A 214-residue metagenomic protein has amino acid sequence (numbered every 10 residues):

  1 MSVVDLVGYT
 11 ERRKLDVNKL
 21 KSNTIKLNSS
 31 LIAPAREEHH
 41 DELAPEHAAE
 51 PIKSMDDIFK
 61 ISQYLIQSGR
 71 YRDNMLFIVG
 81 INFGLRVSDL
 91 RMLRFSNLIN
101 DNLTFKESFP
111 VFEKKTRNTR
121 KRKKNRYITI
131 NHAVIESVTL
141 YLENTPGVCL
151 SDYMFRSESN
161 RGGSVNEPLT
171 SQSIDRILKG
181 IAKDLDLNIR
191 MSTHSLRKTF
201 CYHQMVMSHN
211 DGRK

Functional and structural regions predicted by a protein language model:
M1-T10, H47-K53, L103, R190-T193: A Lys/Arg-rich helix-loop hairpin that forms a DNA/phosphate-binding surface
L6-G8, L15-N23, L27-A35: Short hydrophobic short-linear motifs embedded in intrinsically disordered terminal tails or helical linkers
R36-F59, R120-N131, V148-S151: DNA breakage-rejoining catalytic core of tyrosine-based enzymes
M55-V87: Basic, Lys/Arg- and aromatic-enriched nucleic-acid-binding interface segment
L65, D175-R213: Short, basic (Lys/Arg/His-rich) helix/loop patches that form interaction surfaces in the mid-to-C-terminal regions
L76, S88-L93, K214: Alpha-helix N-cap/helix-start motif at helix boundaries, enriched for small hydrophobics
M92-V134: Conserved tyrosine-mediated DNA breakage-rejoining catalytic core shared by Y-recombinases
T116-T139, D152-K179: C-terminal catalytic core of Y-nucleophile DNA break-rejoin enzymes
